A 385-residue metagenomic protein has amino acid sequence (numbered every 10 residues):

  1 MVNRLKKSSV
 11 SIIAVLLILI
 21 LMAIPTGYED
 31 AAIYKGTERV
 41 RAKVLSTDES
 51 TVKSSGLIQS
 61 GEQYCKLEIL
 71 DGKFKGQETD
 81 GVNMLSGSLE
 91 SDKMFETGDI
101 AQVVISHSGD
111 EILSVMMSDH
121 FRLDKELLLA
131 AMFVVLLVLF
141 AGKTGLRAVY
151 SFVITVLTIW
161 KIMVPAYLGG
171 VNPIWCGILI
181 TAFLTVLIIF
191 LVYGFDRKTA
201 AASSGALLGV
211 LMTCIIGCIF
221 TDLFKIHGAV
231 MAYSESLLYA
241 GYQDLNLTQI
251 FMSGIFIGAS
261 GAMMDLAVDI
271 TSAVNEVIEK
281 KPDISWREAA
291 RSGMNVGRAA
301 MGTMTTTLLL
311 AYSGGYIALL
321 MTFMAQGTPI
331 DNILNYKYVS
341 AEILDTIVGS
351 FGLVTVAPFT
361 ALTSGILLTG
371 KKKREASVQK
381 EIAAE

Functional and structural regions predicted by a protein language model:
M1-T37: Hydrophobic secretory-pathway targeting helix
R4-I12, R197-V210, M301-T307: Alpha-helical transmembrane segments and their helix-start/interface "positive-inside/aromatic belt" motifs in integral
G36-G61, A101: Structural detector for short beta-strands of small beta-barrel domains
G87-K125: Extended, hydrophilic extramembrane loops/domains of integral membrane proteins
A131-V138, K143-L238, L245-G258: Transmembrane alpha-helical segments that form the functional core of multipass membrane systems
G205-V210, A240-I257, T303, T307 (+2 more regions): Pore-lining and gate-forming transmembrane alpha-helices of multi-pass membrane transport proteins
S260-L320, G327: Helical hairpin unit composed of two closely spaced alpha helices linked by a short loop
N295, A299-G302, A311-E385: Hydrophobic alpha-helical transmembrane segments of membrane transport and translocation systems, primarily multi-pass
